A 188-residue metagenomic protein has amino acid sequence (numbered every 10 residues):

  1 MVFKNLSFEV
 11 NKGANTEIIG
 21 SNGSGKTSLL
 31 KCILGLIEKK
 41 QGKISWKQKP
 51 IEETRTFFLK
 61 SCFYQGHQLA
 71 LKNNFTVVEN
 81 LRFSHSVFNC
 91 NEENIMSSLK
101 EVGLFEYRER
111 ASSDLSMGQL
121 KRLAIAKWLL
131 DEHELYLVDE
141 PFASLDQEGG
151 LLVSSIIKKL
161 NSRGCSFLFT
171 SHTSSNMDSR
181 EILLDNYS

Functional and structural regions predicted by a protein language model:
L34: Helix-to-loop junction immediately C-terminal to a conserved catalytic motif
G42-F58: Conserved ABC transporter NBD signature motif
Q68, N73-N89: Q-loop/switch helix immediately C-terminal to the Walker
E92-R108: Conserved ABC ATPase "signature" region
A111-G118: Conserved ABC ATPase signature
I125: Hydrophobic anchor residue at the start of the ABC signature
Y136-E140, L145: Catalytic Walker B motif of ABC-type/P-loop ATPase nucleotide-binding domains
